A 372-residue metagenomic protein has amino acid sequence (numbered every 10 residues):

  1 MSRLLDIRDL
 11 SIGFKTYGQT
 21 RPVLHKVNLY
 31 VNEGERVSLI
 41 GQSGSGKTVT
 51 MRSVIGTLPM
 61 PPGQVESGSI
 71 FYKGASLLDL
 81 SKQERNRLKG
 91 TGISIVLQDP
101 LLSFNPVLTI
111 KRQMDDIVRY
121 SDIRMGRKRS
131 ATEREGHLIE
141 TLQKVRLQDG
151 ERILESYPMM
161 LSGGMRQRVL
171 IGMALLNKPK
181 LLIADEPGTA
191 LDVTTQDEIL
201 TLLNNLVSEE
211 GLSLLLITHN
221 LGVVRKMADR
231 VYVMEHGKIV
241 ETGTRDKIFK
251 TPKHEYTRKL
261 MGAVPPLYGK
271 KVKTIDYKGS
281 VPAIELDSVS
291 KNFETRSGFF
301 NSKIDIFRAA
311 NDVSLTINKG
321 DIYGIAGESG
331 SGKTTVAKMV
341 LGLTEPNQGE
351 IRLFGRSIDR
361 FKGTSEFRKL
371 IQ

Functional and structural regions predicted by a protein language model:
I40-Q42, A326-E328: The feature captures the beta-strand-to-loop junction immediately N-terminal to the Walker
I55, L341: Helix-to-loop junction immediately C-terminal to a conserved catalytic motif
V65-S76, G349-D359: Conserved ABC transporter NBD signature motif
Q148-E151, R245-I306: Short catalytic/signature loops enriched in Gly
L176-K180: A short, proline-enriched helix->beta-strand linker immediately N-terminal to the Walker B motif in ABC-type P-loop
